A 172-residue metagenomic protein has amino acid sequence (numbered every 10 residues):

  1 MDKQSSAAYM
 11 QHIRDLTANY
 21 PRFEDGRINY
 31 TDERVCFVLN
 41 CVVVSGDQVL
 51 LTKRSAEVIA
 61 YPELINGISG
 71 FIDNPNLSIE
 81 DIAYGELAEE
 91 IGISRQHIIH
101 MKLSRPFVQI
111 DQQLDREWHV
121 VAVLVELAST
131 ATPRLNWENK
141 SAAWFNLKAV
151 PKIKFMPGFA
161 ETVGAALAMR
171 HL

Functional and structural regions predicted by a protein language model:
M1-Q4, R116, V120-A122, T130-L172: Nudix hydrolase/Nudix homology domain
D2-N40: Acidic, metal-coordinating catalytic segment for phosphate/diphosphate chemistry, firing primarily on the Nudix
T31-V35, Y61-L64, Q113-H119, N139: A generic structural micro-feature
N40, Q48, S141: Conserved beta-strand and immediately adjacent loop positions that scaffold enzyme active sites
D47, R105-T132: Active-site-adjacent beta-strand/loop module that shapes the phosphate/pyrophosphate-binding cleft
Q48-E89: Conserved Nudix-box catalytic region and its N-terminal flanking loop in Nudix hydrolases and closely related
S94-S104: A short coil-to-beta-strand element that immediately follows conserved catalytic motifs
